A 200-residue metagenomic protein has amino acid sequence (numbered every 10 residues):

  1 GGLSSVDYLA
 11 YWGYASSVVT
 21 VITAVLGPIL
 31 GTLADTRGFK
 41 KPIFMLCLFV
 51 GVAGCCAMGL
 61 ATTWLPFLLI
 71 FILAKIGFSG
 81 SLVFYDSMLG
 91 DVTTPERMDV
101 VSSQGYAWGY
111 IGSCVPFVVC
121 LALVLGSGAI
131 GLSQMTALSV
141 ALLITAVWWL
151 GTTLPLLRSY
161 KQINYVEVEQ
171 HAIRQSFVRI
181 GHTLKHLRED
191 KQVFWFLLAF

Functional and structural regions predicted by a protein language model:
W12-T32: Central cavity-lining transmembrane alpha-helices of secondary-active solute carriers, predominantly the Major
A24, M45-T63: C-terminal ends and interior cores of transmembrane alpha-helices in multi-pass membrane transporters/permeases
A34-L48: Cytoplasmic membrane-interface "Motif A"-like loop-to-helix N-cap segments of 12-TM Major Facilitator Superfamily
G54-C55, W64-S81: Hydrophobic core of transmembrane alpha-helices in multi-pass small-molecule transporters, especially MFS/SLC-type
G80-T94: Intracellular juxtamembrane helix-capping segments at the cytosolic ends of symmetry-related transmembrane helices
V100-V124: Glycine-rich segments within core transmembrane alpha-helices of 12-TM secondary carriers
P116-G128, A146-Y165: C-terminal membrane-cytosol helix-exit motif in multi-pass small-molecule transporters
K161-L198: Juxtamembrane intracellular "pre-TM" segments in multi-pass secondary transporters
